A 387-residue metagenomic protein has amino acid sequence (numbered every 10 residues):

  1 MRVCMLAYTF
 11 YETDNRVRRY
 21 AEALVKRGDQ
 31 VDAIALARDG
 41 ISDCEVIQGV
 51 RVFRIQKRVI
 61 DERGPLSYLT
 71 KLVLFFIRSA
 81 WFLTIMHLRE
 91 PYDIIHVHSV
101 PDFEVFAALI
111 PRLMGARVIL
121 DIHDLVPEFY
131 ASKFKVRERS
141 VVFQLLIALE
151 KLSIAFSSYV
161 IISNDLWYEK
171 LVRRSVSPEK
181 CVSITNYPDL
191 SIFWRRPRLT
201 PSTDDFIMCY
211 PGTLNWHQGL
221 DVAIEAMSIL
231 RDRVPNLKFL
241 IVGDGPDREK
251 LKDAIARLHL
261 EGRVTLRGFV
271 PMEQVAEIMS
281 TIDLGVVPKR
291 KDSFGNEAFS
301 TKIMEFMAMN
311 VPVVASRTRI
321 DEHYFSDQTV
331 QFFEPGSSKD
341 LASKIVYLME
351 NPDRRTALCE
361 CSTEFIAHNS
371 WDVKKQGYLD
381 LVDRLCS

Functional and structural regions predicted by a protein language model:
M1-R51, L230: N-terminal subdomain of nucleotide-sugar transferases
D14, F75-S79, Y92-F129: An aromatic- and histidine-rich active-site surface loop
T84, L109-M114, V126, S140-V160: Membrane-proximal helix-turn-helix segments that form the acceptor-binding/catalytic region of lipid-linked
I161, P201-M227, C359: Conserved donor-binding/catalytic core segment of Leloir-type glycosyltransferases
L166, Y187: Carbohydrate-associated surface elements
Q218, E273-I278, G285-M307, A315-Y324: Nucleotide-sugar-dependent
E249-A276: Nucleotide-activated donor-binding/catalytic signature segment of Leloir-type glycosyltransferases, i.e., the conserved
S326-S338, Y347-D353: Conserved acidic donor-binding segment of nucleotide-sugar-dependent glycosyltransferases
